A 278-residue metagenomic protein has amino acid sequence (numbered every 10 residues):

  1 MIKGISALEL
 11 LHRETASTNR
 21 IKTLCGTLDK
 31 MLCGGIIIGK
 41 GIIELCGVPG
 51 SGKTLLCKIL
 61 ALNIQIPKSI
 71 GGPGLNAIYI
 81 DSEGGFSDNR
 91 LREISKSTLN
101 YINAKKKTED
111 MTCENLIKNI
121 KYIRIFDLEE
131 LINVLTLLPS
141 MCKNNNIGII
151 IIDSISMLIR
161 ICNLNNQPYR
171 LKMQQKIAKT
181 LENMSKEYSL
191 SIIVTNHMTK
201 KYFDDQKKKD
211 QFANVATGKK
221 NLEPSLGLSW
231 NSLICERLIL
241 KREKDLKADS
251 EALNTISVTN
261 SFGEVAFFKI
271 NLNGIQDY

Functional and structural regions predicted by a protein language model:
M1-K105: The Walker A/P-loop phosphate-binding site
K22-C25, D29, G39, T54 (+6 more regions): Amphipathic alpha-helical transducer elements in NTP-driven molecular machines
G26, K30, L62, N89-E93 (+5 more regions): Solvent-exposed alpha-helical segments within well-ordered globular domains of core cellular machineries
G35-I38, K68-P73, T112-N115, S140-N145 (+2 more regions): Conserved catalytic network of the ASCE P-loop NTPase/AAA+ motor domain
I43-L45, I78-I80, K121-I123, I193 (+1 more regions): Hydrophobic/aromatic beta-strand patches that form the interior of the parallel beta-sheet core in alpha/beta enzyme
G72-Q167: Conserved inter-motif catalytic segment of the P-loop NTP-binding fold
I150-K179, D204-F212: Conserved P-loop NTPase nucleotide-binding/switch module
K172, K179, N183-Y278: Phosphate-binding/switch region of NTP-binding enzymes
